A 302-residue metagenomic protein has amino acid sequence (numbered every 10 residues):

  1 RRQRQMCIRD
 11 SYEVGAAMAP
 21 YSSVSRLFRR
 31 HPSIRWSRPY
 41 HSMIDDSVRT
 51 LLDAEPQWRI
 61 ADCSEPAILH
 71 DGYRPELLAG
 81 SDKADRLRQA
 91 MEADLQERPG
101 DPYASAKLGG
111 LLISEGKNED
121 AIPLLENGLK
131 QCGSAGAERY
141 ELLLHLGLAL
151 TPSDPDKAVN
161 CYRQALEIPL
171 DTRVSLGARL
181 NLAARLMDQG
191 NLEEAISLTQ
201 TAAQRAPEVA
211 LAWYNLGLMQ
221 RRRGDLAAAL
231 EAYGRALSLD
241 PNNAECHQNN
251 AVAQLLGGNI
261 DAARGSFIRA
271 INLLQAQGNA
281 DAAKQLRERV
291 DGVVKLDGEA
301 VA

Functional and structural regions predicted by a protein language model:
R1-Q5, R9-G116, D120: Catalytic-site signature of metal-activated, phosphate-bearing donor transferases, centered on the GT-A/GT-A-like
E97, Q131-A135, I168-D171, R205 (+3 more regions): Structural marker of alpha-solenoid helical repeat scaffolds
A104, E138, L142, S175-A178 (+4 more regions): TPR alpha-solenoid repeat register
K107, H145, N181, N215 (+3 more regions): Canonical tetratricopeptide repeat
